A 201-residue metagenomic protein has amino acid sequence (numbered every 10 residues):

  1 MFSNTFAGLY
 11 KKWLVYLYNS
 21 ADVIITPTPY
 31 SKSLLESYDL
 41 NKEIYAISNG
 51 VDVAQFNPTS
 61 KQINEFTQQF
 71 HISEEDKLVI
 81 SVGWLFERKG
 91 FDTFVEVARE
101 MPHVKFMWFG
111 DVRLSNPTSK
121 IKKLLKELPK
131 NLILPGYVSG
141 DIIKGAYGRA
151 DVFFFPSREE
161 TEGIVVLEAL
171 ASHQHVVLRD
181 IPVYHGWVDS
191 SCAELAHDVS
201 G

Functional and structural regions predicted by a protein language model:
T5-V23: Membrane-proximal helix-turn-helix segments that form the acceptor-binding/catalytic region of lipid-linked
Y18, Y137-V138, G145-A150: Short alpha-helical donor nucleotide-sugar binding micro-motif in glycosyltransferases
Y30, G50: Carbohydrate-associated surface elements
V51, V82, K105-K120, L134: Glycosyltransferase donor-sugar binding loop
T118-D141: Nucleotide-activated donor-binding/catalytic signature segment of Leloir-type glycosyltransferases, i.e., the conserved
R158: Aromatic "clamp/platform" in nucleotide-sugar-dependent glycosyltransferases that forms part of the donor/acceptor
H175-L178: Short hydrophobic beta-strand element within catalytic cores of glycosyltransferases and related nucleotide-activated
H185-G201: Change "using UDP/GDP/dTDP sugars" to "using nucleotide sugars
